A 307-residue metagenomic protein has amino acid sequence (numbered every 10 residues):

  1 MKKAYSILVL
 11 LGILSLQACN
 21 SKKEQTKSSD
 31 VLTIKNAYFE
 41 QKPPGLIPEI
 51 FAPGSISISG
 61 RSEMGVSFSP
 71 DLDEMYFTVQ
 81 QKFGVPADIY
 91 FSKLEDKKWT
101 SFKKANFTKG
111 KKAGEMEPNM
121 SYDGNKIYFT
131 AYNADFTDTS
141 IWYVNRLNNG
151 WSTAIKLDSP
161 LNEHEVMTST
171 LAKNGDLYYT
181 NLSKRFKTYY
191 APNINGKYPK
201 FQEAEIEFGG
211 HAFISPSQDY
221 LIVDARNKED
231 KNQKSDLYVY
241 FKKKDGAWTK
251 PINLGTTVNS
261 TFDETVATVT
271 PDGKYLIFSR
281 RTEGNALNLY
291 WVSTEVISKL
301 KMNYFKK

Functional and structural regions predicted by a protein language model:
K2, K22-K23: Polybasic, lysine/arginine-rich low-complexity segments
K2-V9: Sec-dependent signal peptide recognition, specifically the positively charged N-region followed immediately by
L16-A18: C-terminal motif of bacterial Sec signal peptides marking the signal peptidase cleavage site
K23-K307: Short, conserved micro-motifs composed of acidic
